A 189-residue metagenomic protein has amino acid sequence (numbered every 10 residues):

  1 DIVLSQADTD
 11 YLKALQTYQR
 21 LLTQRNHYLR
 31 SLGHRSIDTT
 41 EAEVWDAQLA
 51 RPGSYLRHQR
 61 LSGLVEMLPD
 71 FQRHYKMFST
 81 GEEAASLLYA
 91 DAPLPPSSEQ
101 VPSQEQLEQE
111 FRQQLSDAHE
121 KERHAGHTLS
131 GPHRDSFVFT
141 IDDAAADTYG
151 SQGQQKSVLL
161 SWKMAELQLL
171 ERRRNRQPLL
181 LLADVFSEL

Functional and structural regions predicted by a protein language model:
D1-L29: Extended, charged alpha-helical "arm/stalk" segments used for dimerization and assembly in large NTPase-driven machines
R35-L181, S187-E188: Conserved NTPase motor "head" modules and their coupling/switch loops across ABC/AAA+ ATPases, GTPases, and GHKL ATPases
